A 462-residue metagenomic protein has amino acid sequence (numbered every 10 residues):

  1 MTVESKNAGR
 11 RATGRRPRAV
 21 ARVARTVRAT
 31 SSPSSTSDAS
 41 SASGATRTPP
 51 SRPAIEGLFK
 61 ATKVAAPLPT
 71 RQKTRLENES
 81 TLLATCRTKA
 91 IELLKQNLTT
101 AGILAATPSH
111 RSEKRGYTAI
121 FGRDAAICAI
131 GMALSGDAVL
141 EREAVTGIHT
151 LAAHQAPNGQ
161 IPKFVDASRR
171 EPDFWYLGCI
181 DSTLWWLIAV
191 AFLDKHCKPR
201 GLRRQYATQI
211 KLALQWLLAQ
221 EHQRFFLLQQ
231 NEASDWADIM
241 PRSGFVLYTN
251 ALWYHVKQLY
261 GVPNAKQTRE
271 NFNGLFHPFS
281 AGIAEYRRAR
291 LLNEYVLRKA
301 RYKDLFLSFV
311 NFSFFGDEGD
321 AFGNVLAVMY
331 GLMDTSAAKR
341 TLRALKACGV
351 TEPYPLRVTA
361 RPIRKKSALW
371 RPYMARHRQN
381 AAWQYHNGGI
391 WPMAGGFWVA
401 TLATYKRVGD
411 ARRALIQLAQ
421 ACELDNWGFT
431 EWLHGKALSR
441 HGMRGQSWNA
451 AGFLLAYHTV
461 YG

Functional and structural regions predicted by a protein language model:
V3, R16-A21, R47-I120, T146 (+5 more regions): Low-complexity, Ser/Thr/Pro/Gly-enriched N-terminal "stalk/linker" regions
S5, R22-G44, S51: Low-acidity, Ser/Thr- and Arg-rich intrinsically disordered low-complexity segments
A54-R75, E79, A105-A126, L134 (+7 more regions): Solvent-exposed loop and edge beta-strand segments that line ligand/cofactor-binding and catalytic clefts
N78-L93, V139-A153, P199-L218, G261-F279 (+2 more regions): Extended, well-ordered alpha-helical scaffold segments
T85-C86, L104-A105, I161-K163, F225-N231 (+5 more regions): Catalytic cores of carbohydrate-active enzymes
T118-R224, L247-N250, A338, G389-V408 (+2 more regions): Aromatic-rich carbohydrate-recognition surfaces in CAZymes
